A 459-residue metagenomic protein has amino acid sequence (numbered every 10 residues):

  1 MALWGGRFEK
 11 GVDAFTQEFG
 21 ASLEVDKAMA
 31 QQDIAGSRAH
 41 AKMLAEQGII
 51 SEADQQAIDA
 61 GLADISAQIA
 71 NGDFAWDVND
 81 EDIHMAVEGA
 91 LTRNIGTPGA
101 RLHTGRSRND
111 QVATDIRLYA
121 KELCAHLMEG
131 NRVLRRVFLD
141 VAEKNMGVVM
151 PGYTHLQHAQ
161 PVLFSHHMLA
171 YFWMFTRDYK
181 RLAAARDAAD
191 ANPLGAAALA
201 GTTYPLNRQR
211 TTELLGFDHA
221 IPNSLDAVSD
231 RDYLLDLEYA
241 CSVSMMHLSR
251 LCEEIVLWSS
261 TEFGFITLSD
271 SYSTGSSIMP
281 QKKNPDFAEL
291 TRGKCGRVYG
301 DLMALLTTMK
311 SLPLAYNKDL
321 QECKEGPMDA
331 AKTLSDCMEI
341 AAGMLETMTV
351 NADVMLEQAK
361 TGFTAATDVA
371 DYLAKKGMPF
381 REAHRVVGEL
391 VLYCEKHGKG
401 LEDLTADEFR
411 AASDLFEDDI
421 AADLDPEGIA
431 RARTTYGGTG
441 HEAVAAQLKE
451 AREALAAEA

Functional and structural regions predicted by a protein language model:
M1-G201, L206-T212, T274-G275, D286 (+4 more regions): A helix-coil-helix interface module used to build multimeric assemblies and to scaffold catalytic/cofactor sites
M1-G36, T97-P98, M279-A459: Glycine-rich cofactor/substrate-binding loops
S37, H84, E88, L234-L237 (+2 more regions): Short runs of predominantly hydrophobic/aromatic residues within well-ordered alpha helices that form helix-helix
H40, G61-Q68, A90, N94 (+17 more regions): Generic, well-ordered alpha-helical scaffold segments in large soluble proteins
I49-I50, F74, G264, P379 (+1 more regions): Conserved hydrophobic residue
A57-A60, L225-D230, V386-L390, D425-G428: Short linear loop/turn motifs
I116-C124, M128-E129, E143, M150-P151 (+2 more regions): Charged, flexible cofactor/metal-binding loops and thiol motifs
